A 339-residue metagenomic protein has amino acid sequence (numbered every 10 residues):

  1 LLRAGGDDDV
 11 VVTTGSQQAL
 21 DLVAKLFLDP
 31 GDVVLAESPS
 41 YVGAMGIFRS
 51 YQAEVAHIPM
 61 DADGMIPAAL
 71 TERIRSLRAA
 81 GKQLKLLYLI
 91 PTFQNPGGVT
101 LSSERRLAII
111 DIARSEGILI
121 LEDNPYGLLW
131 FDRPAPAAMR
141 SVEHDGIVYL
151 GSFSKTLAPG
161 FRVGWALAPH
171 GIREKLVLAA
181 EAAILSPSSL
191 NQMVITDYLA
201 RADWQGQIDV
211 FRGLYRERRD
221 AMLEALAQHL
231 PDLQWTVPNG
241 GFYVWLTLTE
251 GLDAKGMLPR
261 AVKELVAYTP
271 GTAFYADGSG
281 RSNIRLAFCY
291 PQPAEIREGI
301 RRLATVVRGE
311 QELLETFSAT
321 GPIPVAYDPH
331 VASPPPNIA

Functional and structural regions predicted by a protein language model:
L1-E116, G127-E143, V148, Y215 (+3 more regions): Conserved core of the PLP fold type I
I147-G213, D328, P335: Conserved core segment of the aminotransferase class I/II
P169-H170, A200, T247-T249, C289-P291: Residue-level recognition of strand-loop junctions within catalytic nucleotide-signaling folds
V177, L246-R285, P293-A294, E298: Conserved C-terminal alpha-helix-loop-beta "cap" of PLP-dependent enzymes that closes/shapes the active-site mouth
T196, G213-L223, A227, Q234-T247 (+1 more regions): Conserved glycine-rich beta-strand-loop-beta hairpin in the small C-terminal domain of fold type I
K263, G278-A339: PLP-dependent enzyme catalytic core of the Aspartate aminotransferase-like
